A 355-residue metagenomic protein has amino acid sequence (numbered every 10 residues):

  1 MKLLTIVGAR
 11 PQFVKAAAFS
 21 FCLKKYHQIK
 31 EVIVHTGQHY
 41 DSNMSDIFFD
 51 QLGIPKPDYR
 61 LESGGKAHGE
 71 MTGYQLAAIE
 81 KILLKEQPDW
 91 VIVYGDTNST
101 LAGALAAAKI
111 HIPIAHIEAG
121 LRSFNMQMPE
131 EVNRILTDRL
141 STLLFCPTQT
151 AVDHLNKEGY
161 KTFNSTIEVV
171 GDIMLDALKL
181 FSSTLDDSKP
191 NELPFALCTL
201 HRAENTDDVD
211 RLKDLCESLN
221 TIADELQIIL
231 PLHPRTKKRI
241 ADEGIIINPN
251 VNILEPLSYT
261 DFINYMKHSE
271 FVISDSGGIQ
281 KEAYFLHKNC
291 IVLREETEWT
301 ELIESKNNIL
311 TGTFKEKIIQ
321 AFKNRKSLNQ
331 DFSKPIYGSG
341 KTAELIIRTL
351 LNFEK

Functional and structural regions predicted by a protein language model:
M1-E225, T236-K355: Nucleotide-activated sugar donor-binding and catalytic core shared by glycosyltransferases and related lipid-linked
I228: Glycine-rich, Lys/Arg-enriched anion-binding loops that position phosphate/diphosphate groups for phosphoryl
